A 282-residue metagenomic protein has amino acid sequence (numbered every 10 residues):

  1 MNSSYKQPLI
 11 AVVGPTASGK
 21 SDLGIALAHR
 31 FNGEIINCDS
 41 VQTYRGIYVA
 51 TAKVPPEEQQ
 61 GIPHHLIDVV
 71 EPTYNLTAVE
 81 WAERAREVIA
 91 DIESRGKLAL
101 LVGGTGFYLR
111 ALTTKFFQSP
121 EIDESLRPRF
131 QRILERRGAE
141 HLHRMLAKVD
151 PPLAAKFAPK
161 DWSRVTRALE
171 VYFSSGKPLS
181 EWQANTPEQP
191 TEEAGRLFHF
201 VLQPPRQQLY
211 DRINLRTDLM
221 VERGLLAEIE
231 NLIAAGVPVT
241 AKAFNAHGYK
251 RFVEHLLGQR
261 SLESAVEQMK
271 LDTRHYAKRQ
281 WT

Functional and structural regions predicted by a protein language model:
M1-T282: Phosphate/pyrophosphate-binding catalytic cores of soluble transferases and nucleic-acid-acting enzymes
